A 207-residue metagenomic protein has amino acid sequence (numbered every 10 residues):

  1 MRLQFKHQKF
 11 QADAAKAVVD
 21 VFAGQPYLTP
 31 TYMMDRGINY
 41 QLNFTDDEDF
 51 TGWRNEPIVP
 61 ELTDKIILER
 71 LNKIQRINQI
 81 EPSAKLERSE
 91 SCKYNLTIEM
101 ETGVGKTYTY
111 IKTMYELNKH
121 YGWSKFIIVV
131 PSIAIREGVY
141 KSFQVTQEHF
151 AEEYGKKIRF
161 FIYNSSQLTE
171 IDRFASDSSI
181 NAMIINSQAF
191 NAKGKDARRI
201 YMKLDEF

Functional and structural regions predicted by a protein language model:
M1-F207: RecA-like P-loop NTPase motor core of helicase/translocase proteins
